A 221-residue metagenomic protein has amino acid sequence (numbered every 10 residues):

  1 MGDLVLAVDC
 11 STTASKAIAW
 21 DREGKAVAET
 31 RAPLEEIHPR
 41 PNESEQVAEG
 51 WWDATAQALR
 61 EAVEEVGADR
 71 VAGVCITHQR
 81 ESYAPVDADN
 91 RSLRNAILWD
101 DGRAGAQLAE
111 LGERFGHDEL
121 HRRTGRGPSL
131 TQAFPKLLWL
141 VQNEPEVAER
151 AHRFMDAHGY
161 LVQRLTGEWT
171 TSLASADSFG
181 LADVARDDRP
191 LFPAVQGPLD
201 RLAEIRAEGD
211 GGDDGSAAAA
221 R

Functional and structural regions predicted by a protein language model:
M1-N95, A106, R122, R150 (+2 more regions): N-terminal glycine/serine-rich phosphate-binding loop of ATP-dependent small-molecule kinases, especially carbohydrate
C10-T12, L120-R221: Gly/Ser/Thr-rich active-site cleft segment
G50-W52, G116-D118, L173: Short, intrinsically disordered/low-complexity patches at protein termini and at juxtamembrane boundaries
D87, G112, L165: Short, flexible helix/strand-to-coil boundary loops that buttress conserved ligand/catalytic motifs in alpha/beta
D101: Carbohydrate-associated surface elements
G105-G116: Hinge/lid segment of periplasmic solute-binding proteins
